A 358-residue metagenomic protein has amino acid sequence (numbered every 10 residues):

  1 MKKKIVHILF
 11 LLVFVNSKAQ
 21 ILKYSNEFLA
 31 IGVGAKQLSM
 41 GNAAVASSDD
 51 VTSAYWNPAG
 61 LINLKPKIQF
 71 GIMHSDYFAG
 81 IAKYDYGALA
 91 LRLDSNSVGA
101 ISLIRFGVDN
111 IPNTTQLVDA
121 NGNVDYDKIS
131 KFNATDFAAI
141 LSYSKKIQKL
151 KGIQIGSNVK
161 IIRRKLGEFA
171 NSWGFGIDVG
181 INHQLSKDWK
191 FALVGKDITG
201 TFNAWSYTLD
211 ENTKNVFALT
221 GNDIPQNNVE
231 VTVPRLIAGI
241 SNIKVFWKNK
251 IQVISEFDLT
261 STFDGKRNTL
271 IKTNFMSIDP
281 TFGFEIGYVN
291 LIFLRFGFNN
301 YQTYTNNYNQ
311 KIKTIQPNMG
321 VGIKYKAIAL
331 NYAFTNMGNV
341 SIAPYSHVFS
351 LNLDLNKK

Functional and structural regions predicted by a protein language model:
M1-Y24: Bacterial Sec-dependent N-terminal signal peptides
Q20-K358: Subset of outer-membrane beta-barrel
